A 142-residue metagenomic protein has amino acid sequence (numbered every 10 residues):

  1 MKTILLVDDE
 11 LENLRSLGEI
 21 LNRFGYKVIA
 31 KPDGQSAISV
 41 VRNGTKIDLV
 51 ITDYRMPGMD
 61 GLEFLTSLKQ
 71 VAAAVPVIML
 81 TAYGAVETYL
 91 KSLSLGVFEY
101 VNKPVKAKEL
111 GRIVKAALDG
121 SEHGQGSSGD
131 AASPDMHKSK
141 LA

Functional and structural regions predicted by a protein language model:
L11-I29: Two-component/phosphorelay signaling modules centered on CheY-like receiver
P32-S36, D60-E63: Acidic catalytic/metal-coordinating carboxylates
S39, L62-A73: Short amphipathic alpha-helix used as the core "switch/output" element in two-component signaling
T45-I51: Active-site beta3 strand of CheY-like receiver
M56: Receiver (REC) domain active-site loop signature in two-component systems and cognate sites in sensor histidine kinases
E87, V105-V114: C-terminal output helix
